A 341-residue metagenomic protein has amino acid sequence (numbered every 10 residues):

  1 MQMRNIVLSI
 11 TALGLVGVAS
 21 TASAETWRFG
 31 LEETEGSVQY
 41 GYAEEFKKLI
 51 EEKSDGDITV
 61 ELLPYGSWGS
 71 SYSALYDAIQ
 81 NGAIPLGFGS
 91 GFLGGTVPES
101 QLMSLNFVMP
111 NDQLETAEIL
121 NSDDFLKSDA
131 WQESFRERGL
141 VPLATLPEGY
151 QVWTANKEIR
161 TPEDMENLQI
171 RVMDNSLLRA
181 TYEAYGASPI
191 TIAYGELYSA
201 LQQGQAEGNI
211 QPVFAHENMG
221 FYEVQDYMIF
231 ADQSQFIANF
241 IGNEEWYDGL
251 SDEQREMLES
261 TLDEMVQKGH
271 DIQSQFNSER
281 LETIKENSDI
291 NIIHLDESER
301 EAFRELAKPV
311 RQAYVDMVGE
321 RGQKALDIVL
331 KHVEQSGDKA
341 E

Functional and structural regions predicted by a protein language model:
M1, A24-E25: Absolute protein N-terminus
M1-S9: Bacterial N-terminal signal peptides that target proteins for export
S9-V18: Bacterial N-terminal signal peptides
I10, I119-S122, V329: Short, Φ-rich (hydrophobic/aromatic) sequence segments
V18-A24: Sec/Tat signal peptide C-region and signal peptidase I cleavage site
E25-T116, W131-E341: N-terminal secretory/targeting leader peptides
E118-A130: Signature of the catalytic double-stranded beta-helix
